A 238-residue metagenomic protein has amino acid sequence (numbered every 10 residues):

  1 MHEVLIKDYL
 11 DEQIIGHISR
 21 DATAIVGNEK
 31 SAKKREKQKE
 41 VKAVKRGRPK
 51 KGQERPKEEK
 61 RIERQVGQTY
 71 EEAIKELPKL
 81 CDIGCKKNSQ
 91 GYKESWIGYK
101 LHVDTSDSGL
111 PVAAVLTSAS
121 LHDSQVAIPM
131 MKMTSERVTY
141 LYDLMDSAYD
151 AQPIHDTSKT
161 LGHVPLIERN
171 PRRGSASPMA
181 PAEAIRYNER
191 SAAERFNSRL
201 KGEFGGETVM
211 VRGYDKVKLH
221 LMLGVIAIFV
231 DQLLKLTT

Functional and structural regions predicted by a protein language model:
M1-T160: Polybasic low-complexity intrinsically disordered regions
H2-L10, E189-A192, R199-L200, L219-A227: Charged alpha-helix within mobile-element recombinases
K42-G47, S147-G213: Helix-centered, glycine/charged polyanion-binding patches within enzymatic domains that contact phosphate-containing
K100, K201, K216-K218: A general lysine-centric signal
L110, R169, L233: Short, acidic Gly/Pro/Ser/Thr-rich loop/turn segments
R137, F196-R199, E203-E207, F229 (+1 more regions): Hydrophobic alpha-helical segments
R212-T238: Charge-patterned, long linear interaction tracts outside catalytic cores
